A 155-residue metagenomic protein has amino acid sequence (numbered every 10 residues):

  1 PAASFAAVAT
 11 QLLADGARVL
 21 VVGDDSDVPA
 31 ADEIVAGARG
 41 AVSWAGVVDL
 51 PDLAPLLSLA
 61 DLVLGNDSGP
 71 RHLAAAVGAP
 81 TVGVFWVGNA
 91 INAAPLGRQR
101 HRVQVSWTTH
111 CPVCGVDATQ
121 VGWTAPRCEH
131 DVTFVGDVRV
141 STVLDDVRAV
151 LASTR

Functional and structural regions predicted by a protein language model:
A2-G88: Donor-binding and catalytic core of enzymes assembling or modifying cell-surface/extracellular glycoconjugates
V35, S43-W44, A75-T154: Nucleotide-sugar donor-binding patch of glycosyltransferase catalytic domains
